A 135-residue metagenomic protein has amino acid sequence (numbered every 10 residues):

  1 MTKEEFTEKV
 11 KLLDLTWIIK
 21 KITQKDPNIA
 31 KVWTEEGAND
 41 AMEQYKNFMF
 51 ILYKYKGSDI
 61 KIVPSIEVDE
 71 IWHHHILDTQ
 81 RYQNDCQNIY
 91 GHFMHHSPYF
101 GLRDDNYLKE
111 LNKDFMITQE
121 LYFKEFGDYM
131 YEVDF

Functional and structural regions predicted by a protein language model:
M1-F135: Intrinsically disordered, low-complexity, repeat-rich regions that form long N- or C-terminal tails or large
